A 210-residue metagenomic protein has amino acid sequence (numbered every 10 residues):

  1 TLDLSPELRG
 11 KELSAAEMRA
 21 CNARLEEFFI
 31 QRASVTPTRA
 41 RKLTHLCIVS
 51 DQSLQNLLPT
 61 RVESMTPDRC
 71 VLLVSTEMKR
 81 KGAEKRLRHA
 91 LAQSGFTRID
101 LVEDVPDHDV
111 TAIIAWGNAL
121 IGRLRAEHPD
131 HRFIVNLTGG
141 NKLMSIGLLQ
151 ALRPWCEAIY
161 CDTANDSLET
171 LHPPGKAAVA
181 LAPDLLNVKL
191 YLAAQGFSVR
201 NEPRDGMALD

Functional and structural regions predicted by a protein language model:
T1-F133, I146-D210: Long, low-complexity, Lys/Arg-enriched
K142-M144: Hydrophobic alpha-helical
